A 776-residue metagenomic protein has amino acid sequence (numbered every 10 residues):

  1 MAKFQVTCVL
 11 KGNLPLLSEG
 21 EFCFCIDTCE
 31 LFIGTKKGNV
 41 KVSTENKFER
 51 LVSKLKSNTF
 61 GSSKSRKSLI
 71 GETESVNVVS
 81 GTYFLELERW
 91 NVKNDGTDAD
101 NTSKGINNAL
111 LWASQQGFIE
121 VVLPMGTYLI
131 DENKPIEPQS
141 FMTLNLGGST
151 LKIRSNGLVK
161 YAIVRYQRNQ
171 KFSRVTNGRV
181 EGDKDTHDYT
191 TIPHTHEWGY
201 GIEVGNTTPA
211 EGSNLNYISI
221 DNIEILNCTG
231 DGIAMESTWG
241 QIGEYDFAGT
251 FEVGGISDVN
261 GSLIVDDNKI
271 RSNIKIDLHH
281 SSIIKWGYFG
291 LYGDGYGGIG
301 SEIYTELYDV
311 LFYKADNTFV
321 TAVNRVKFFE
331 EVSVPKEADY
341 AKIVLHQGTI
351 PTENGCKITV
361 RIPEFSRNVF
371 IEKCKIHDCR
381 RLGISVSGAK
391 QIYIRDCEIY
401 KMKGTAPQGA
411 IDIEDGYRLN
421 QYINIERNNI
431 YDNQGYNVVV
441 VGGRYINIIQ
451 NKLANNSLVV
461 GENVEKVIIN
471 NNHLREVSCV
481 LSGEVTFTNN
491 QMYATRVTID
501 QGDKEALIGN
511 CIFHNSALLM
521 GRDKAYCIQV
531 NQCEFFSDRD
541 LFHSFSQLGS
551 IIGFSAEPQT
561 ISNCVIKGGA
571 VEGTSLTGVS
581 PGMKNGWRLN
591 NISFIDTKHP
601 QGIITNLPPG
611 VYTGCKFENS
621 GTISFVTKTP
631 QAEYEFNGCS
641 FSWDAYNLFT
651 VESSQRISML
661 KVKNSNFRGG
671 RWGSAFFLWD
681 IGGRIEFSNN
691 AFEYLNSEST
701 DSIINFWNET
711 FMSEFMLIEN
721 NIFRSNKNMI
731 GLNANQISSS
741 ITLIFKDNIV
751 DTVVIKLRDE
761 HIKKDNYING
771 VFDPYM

Functional and structural regions predicted by a protein language model:
M1-F22, I26-E30, N39-S53: Extracellular/surface-exposed low-complexity repeats and stalk/linker segments enriched in Gly/Pro and small polar
C25-E49, G61-T82: Short, surface-exposed terminal/edge motifs of secreted or surface/virion proteins that either
L55, T59-G105: Right-handed parallel beta-helix/beta-solenoid
N107, G117-Y161, V180: N-terminal extracellular ligand-recognition/capping segment immediately after the signal peptide
F118, D131-K134, I153-K160, K184-T191 (+18 more regions): Short glycine/acidic-rich loop motifs that flank beta-strands on beta-rich extracellular proteins
Q170, R174-Q241, R361-Y422: Right-handed parallel beta-helix
G178, I223, C374, C397 (+16 more regions): Consensus "Asn ladder" position of solenoid repeat domains
W239-D277, G355-C356, V360: Glycan-recognition and processing domains
